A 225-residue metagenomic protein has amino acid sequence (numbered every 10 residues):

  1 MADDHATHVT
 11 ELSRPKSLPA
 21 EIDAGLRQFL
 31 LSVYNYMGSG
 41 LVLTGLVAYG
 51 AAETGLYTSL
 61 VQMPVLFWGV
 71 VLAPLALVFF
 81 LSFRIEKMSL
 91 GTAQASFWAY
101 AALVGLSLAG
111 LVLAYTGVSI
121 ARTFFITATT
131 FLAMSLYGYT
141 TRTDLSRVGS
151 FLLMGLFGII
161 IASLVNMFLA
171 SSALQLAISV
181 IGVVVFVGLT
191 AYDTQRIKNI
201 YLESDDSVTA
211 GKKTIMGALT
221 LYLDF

Functional and structural regions predicted by a protein language model:
M1-F225: A hydrophobic alpha-helical transmembrane-helix feature that marks the membrane cores and membrane-interface segments
